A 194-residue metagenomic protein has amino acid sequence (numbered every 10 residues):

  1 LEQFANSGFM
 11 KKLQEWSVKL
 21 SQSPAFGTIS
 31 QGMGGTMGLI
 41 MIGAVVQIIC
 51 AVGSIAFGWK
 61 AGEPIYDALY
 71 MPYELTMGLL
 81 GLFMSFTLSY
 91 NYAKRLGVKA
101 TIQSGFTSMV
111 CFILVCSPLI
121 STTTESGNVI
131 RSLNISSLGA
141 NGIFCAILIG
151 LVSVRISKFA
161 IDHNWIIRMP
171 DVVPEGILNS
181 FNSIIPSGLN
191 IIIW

Functional and structural regions predicted by a protein language model:
L1-M41, V46-I49, G58-W194: Signature of multi-pass transmembrane helix bundles
